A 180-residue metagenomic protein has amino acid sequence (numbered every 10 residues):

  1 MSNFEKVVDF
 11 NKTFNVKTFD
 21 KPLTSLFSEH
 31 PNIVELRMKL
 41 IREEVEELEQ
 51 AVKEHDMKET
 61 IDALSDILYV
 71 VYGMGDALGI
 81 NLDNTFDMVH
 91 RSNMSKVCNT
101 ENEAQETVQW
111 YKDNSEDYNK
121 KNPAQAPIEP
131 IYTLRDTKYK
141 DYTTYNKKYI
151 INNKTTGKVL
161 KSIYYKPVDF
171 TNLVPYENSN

Functional and structural regions predicted by a protein language model:
M1-L64, L68-N180: Flexible "arm" and connector segments at domain edges
